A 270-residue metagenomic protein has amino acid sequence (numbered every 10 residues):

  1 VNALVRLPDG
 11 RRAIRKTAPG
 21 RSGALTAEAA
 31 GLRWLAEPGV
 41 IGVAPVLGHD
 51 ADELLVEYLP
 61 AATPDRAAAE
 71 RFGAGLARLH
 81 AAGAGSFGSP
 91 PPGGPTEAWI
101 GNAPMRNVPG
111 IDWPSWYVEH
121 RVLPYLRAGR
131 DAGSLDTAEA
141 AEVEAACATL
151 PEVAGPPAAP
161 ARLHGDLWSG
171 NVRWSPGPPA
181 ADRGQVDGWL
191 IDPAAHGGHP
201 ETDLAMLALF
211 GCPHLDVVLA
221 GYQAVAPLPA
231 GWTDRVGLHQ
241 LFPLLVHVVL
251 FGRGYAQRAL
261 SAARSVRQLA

Functional and structural regions predicted by a protein language model:
A3, L7-S115: ATP-binding pocket architecture of kinase catalytic cores
P8-G10, A51, G177, G184 (+1 more regions): Short strand-connecting beta-turns/loops that link adjacent beta-strands
L25, A69-F72, E139-V143, A259: Hydrophobic packing residues in well-ordered alpha-helices of helical domains and bundles
G39, H80-F87, G129, A154 (+3 more regions): A general structural signal marking secondary-structure boundaries and capping sites
A84-H164, S175-Q185: An alpha-helical support segment within catalytic cores of ATP-dependent transferases
R106-V118, A159-R162, S169, W174-G237 (+1 more regions): Active-site Asp-x-Gly
G237-L245: Hydrophobic alpha-helical segments that form the core of small-molecule binding pockets and/or dimer interfaces
H247-A270: ATP/Mg2+ or Mg2+-diphosphate-binding catalytic cores that bind nucleotide phosphates or diphosphates via glycine-rich
